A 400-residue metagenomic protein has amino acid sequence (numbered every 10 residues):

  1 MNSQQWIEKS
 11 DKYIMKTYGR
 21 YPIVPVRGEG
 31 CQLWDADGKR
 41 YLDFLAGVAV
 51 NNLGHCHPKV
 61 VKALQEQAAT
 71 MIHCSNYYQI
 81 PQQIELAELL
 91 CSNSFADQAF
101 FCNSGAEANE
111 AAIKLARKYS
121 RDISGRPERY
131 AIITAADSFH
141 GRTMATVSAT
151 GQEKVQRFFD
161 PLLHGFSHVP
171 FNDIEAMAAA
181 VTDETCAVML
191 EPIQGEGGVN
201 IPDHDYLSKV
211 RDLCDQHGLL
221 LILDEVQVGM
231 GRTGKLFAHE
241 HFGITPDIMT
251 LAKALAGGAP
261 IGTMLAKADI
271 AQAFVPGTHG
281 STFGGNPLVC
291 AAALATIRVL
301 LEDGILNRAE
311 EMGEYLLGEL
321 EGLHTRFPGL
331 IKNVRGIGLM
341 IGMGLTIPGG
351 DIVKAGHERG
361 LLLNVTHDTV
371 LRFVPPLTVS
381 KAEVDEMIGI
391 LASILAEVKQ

Functional and structural regions predicted by a protein language model:
M1-Q400: Conserved N-terminal phosphate-binding loop of PLP-dependent enzymes in the Aspartate aminotransferase
